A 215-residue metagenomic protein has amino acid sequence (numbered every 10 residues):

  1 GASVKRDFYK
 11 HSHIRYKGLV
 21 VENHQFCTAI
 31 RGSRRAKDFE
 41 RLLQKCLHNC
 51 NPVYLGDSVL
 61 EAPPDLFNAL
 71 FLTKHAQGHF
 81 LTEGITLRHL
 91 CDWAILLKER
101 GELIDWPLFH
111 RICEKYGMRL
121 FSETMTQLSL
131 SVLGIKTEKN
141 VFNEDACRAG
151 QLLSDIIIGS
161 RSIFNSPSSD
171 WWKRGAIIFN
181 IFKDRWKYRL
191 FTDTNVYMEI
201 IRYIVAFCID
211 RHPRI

Functional and structural regions predicted by a protein language model:
G1-I215: Conserved NTP-donor binding/palm subdomain of two-metal-ion nucleotidyltransferases/polymerases, i.e., the charged
